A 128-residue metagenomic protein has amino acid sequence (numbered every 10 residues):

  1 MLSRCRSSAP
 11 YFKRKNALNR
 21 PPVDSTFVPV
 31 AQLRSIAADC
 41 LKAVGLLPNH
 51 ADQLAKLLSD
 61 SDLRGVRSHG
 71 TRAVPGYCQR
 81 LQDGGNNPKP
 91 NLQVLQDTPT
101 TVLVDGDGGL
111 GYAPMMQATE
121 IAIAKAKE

Functional and structural regions predicted by a protein language model:
M1-N16: N-terminal mitochondrial targeting presequence
F12-V44: Generic N-terminal amphipathic, Lys/Arg-enriched alpha-helix
K42, S59, K127: Short polybasic/polar patches that bind polyanions
L46-Q53, S68-G70: Flexible, glycine/charged-enriched surface loops at secondary-structure junctions
A51, I123-E128: Glycine-rich phosphate/diphosphate-binding loops that line cofactor/substrate pockets in enzymes
D62-S68: Secretory-pathway/luminal and periplasmic proteins that interact with or process carbohydrate-rich
H69-I123: Active-site cofactor/substrate anionic-group-binding motifs, chiefly glycine- and Lys/Arg-rich phosphate-binding loops
